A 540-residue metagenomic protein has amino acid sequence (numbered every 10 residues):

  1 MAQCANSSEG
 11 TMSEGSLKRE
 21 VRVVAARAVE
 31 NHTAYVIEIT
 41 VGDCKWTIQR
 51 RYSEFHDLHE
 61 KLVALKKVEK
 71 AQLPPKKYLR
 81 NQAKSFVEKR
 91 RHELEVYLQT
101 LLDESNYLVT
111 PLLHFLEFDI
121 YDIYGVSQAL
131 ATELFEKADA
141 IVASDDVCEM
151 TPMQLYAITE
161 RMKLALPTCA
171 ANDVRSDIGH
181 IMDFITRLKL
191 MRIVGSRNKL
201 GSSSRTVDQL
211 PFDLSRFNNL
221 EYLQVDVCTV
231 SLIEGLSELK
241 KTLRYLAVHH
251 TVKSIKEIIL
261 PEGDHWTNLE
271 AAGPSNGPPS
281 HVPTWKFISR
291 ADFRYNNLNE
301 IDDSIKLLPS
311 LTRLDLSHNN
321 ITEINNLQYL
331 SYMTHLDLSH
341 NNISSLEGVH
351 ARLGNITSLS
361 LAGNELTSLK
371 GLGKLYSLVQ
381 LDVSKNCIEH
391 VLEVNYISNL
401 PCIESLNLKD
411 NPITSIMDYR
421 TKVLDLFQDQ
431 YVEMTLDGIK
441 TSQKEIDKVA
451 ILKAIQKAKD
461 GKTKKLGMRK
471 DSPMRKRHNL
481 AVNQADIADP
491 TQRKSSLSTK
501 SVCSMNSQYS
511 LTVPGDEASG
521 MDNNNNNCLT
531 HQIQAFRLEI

Functional and structural regions predicted by a protein language model:
A2-K163, P167-S176, A450-L452, K457-G467 (+5 more regions): Phox homology (PX) phosphoinositide-binding domain
N6, A28, G42-C44, S53-E54 (+14 more regions): Conserved beta-strand elements of beta-rich interaction domains across eukaryotes, especially beta-propellers
R22, V36-E38, W46-Q49, H56-D57 (+11 more regions): Beta-strand cores of modular interaction/reader domains in eukaryotic scaffold and signaling proteins, especially PDZ
V29, T40-R50, E54, P75-E93 (+16 more regions): Short amphipathic alpha-helical molecular recognition features
E38, S53-V63, E95-D103, L113-E117 (+16 more regions): Amphipathic alpha-helical interaction motifs in eukaryotic regulatory proteins
S53-E54, A71-A83, L108-I120, L239-K240 (+9 more regions): Short amphipathic alpha-helical segments embedded in low-complexity Lys/Glu-rich regions
F135-L314: LRR N-terminal entry segment and analogous cap-like coil->beta motifs
V207-N218, V230-T284, I288, S344 (+1 more regions): Leucine-rich repeat domain C-terminal region
